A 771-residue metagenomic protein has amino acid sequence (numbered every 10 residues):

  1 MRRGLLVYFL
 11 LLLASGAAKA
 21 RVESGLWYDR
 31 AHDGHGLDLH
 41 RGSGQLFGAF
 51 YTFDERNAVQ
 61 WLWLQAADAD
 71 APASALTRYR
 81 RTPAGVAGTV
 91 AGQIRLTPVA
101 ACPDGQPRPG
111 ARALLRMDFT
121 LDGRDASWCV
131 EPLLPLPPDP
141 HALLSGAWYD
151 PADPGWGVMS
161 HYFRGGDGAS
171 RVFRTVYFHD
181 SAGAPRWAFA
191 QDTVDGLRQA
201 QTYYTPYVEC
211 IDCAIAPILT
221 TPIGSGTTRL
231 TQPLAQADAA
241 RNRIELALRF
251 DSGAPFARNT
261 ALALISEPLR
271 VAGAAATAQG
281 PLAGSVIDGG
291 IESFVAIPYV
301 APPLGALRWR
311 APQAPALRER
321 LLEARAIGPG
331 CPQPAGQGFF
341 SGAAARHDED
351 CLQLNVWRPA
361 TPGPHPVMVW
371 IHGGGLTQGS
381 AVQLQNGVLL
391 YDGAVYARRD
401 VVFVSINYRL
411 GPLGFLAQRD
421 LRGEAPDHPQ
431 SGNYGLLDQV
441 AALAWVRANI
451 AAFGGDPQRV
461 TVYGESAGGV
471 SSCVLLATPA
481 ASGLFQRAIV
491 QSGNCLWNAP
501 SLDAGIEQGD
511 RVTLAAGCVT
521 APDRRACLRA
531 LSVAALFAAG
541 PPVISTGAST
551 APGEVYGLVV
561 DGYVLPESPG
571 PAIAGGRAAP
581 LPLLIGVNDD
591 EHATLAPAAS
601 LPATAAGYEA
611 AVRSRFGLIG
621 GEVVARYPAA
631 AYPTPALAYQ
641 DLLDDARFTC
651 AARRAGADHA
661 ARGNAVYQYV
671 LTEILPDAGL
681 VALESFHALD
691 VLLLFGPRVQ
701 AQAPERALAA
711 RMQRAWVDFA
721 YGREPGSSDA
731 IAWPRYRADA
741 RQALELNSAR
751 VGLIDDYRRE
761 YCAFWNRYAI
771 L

Functional and structural regions predicted by a protein language model:
M1-G4: Positively charged n-region of N-terminal signal peptides that target proteins for export
L13-A17: N-terminal signal peptide c-region/cleavage motif recognized by signal peptidases
A20-V271: Mature soluble binding/inhibitory domains
L39-D54, H161-D167, T175-H179, G289 (+4 more regions): Short Gly/aromatic-enriched secondary-structure transition segments
V271-N433, P552, Q702-M712, Y721-A732 (+2 more regions): Non-catalytic accessory segments of hydrolases
A335-A521, R525-A526, P542, G547 (+3 more regions): Serine-hydrolase-like catalytic core of hydrolytic proteins
C495-L496, V533-R706, G722: Substrate-gating cap/lid region and adjacent catalytic-acid/histidine neighborhood within extracellular/lumenal
